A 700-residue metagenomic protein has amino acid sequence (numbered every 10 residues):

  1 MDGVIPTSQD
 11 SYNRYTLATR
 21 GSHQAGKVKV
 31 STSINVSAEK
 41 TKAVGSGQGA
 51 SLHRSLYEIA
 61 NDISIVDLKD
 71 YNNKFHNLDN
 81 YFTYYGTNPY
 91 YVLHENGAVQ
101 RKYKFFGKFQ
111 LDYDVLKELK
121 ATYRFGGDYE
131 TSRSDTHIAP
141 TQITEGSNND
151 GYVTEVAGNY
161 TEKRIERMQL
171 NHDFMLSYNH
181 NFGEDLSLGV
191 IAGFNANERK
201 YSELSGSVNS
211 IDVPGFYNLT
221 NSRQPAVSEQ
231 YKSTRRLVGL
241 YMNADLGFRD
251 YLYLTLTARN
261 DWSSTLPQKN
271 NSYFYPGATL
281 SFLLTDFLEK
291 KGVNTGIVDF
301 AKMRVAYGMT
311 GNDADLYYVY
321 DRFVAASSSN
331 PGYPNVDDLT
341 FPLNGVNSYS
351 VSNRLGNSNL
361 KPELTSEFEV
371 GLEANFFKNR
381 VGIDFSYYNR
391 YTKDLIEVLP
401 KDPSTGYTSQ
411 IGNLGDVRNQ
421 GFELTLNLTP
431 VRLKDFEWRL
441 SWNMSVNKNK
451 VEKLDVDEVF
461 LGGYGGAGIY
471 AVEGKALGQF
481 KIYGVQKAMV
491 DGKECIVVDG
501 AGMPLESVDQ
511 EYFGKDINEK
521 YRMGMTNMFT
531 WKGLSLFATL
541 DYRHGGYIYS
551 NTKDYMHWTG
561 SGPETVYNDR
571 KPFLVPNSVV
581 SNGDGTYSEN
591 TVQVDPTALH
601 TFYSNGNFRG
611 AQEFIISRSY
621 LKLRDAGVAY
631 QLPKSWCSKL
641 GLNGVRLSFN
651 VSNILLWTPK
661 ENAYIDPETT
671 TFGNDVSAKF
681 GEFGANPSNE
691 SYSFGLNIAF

Functional and structural regions predicted by a protein language model:
M1-S11, I63-Y85, S581, Y587: Surface-exposed beta-strand-turn/loop segments characteristic of Gram-negative outer-membrane beta-barrels
M1-V44, R54-V66, F105-K108: Transmembrane beta-barrel wall of Gram-negative outer-membrane proteins
D2, W262-S264, P430-R432, I517 (+1 more regions): A generic structural motif
R20-A38, V44, F82-I138, N149-E473 (+2 more regions): Extracellular/periplasmic, surface-exposed regions of secreted and cell-surface proteins
Q48-S51: Eukaryotic intrinsically disordered, low-complexity, charge-rich
I138, Q142-S147, N218, V346-N353 (+4 more regions): Surface-exposed, extracytoplasmic segments of Gram-negative outer-membrane nutrient-acquisition systems
